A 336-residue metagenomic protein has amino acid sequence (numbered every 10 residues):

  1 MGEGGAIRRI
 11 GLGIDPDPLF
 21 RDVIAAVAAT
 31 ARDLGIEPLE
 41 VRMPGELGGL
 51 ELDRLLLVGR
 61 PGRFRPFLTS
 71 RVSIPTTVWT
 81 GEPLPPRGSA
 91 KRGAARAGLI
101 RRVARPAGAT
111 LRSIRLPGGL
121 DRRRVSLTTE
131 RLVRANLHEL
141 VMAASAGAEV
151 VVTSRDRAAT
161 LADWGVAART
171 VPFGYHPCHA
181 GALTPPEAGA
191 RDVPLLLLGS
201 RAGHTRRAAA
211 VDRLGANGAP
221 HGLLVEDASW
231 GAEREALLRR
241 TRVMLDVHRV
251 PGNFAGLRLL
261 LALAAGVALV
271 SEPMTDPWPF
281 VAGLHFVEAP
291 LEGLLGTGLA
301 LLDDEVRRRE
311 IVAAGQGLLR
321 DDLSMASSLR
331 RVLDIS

Functional and structural regions predicted by a protein language model:
G2-L52, L57-A282: Nucleotide-sugar donor-binding catalytic core of glycosyltransferases
T30, F280-A282, S327-S336: Charge-dense, low-complexity polyampholytic segments
A268, A282-A289, A300: A short acidic/histidine/glycine-rich donor-binding loop in glycosyltransferase catalytic cores
P290-R307: C-terminal "capping" alpha-helix adjacent to the active site of nucleotide-linked donor transferases in cell-envelope
L302-D334: A charged, aromatic-enriched C-terminal amphipathic alpha-helix characteristic of glycosyltransferases across folds
